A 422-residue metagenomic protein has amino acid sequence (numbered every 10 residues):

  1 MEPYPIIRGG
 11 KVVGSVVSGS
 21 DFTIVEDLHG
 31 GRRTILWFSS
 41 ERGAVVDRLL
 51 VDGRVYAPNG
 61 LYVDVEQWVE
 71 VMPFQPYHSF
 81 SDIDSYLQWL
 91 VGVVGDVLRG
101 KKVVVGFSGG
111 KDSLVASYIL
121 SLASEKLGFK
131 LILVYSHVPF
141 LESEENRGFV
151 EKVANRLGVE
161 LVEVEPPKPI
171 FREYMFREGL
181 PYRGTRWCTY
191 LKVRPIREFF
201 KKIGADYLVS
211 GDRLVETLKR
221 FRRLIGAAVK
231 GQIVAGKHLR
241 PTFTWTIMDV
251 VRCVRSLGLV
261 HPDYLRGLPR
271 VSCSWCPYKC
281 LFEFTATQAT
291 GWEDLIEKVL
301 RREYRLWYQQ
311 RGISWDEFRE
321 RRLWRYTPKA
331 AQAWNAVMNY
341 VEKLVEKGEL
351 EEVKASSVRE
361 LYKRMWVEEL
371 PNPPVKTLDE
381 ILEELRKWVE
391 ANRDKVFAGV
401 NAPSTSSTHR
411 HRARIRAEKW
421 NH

Functional and structural regions predicted by a protein language model:
E2-G9, F38, L300-H422: Long, compositionally biased intrinsically disordered regions
E2-S256, E383, K387, A391 (+1 more regions): ATP-dependent adenylation/nucleotidyltransferase module used to activate substrates
I35-G53, P269-V271, W275-Q288, R301 (+1 more regions): Extended, hydrophobic interaction surfaces within ordered domains
F149-R156, E178-Y190, S210-E216, A286-E293 (+2 more regions): Short secondary-structure transition/capping segments
R156-E165, T189-V193, R255-V271, E320-V337: A broadly tuned preference for mixed-charge, low-complexity surface segments
V164-M175, E198-I203, R222-I233, G267-F282 (+1 more regions): Short flexible/disordered coil segments
K230-A235, W292-E303: Gly/Ser/Thr-rich active-site loops/lids in small-molecule metabolic enzymes that frequently grip phosphoryl groups
T246, V251-E297: Mid-to-C-terminal catalytic subdomains of enzymes that bind/position adenosyl phosphate moieties or nucleic-acid
